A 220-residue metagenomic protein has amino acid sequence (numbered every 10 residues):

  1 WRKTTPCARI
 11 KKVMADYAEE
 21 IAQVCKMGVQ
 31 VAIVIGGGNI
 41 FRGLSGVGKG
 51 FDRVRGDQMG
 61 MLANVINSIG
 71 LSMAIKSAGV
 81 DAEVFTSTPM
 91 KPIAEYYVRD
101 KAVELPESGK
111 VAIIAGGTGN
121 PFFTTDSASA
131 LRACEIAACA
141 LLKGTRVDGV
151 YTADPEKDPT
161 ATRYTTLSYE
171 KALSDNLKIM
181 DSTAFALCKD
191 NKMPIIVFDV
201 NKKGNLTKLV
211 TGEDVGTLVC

Functional and structural regions predicted by a protein language model:
W1-C220: C-terminal catalytic "cap/lid" subdomain
